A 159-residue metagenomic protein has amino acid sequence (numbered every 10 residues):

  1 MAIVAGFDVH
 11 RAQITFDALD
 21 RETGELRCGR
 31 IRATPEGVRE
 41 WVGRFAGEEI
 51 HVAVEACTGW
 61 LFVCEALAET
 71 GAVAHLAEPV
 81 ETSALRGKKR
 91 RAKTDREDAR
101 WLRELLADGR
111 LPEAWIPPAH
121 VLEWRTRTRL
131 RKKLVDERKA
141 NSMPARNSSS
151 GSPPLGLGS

Functional and structural regions predicted by a protein language model:
M1-S159: A detector of single, family-specific signature residues that are central to catalytic or substrate-handling motifs
